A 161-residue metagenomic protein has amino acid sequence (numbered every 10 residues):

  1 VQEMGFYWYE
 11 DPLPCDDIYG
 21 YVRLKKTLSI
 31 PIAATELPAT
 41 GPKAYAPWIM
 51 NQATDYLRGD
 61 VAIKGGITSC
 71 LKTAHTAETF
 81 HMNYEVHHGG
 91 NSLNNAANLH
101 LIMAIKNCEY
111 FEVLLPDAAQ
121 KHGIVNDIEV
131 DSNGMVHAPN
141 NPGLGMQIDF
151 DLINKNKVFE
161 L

Functional and structural regions predicted by a protein language model:
Q2-W8, L13-M135, P139: Shared catalytic-loop signature of beta/alpha-barrel
I148, I153-L161: Active-site microenvironment of metallo-dependent hydrolases
